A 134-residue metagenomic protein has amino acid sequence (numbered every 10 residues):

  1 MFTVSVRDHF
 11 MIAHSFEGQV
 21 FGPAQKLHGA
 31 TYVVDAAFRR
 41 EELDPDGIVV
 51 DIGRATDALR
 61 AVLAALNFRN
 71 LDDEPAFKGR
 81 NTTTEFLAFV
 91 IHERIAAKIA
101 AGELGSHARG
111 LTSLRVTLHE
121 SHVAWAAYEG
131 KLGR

Functional and structural regions predicted by a protein language model:
M1-R134: Charge-rich, low-complexity N-terminal segments
